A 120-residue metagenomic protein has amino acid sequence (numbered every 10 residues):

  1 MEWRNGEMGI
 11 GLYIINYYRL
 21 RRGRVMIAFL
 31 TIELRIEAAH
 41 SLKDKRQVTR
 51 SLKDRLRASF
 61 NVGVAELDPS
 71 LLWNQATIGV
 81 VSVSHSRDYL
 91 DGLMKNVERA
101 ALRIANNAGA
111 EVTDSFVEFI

Functional and structural regions predicted by a protein language model:
E7, Y13-V25: Short, Lys/Arg-enriched N-terminal segments with co-localized hydrophobic residues within the first ~10-30 amino acids
Y17, I27-F29, R50-S51, R55-D68 (+1 more regions): Amphipathic alpha-helical assembly/interaction segments
L20-R22, A58, A108-T113: Positively charged, small/polar-rich N-terminal and surface patches that mediate targeting and assembly and bind
I27-A28, A65-S86, E118-I120: Short, charge-patterned binding micro-sites
I36-H40, V83-R87: Structural beta->alpha junctions
K45: C-terminal binding/interaction regions
H85-I120: C-terminal structural segments of small proteins and small subunits
